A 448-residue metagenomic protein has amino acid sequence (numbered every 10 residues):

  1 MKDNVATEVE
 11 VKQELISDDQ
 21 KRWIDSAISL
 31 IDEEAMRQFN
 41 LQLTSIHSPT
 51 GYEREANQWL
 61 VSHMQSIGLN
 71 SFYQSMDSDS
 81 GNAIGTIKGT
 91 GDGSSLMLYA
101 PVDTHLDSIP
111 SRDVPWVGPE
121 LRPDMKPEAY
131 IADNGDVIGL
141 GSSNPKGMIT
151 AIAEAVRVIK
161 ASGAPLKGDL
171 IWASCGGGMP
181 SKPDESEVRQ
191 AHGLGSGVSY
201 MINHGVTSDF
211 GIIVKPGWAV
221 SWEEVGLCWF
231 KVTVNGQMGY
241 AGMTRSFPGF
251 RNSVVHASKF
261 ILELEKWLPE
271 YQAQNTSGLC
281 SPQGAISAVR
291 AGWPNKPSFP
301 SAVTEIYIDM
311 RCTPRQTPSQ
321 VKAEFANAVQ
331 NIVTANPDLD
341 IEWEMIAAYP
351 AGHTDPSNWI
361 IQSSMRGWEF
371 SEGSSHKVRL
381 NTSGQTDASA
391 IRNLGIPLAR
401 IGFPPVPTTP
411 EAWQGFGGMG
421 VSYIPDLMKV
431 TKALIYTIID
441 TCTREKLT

Functional and structural regions predicted by a protein language model:
M1-S26, E34-R37, Y52, L106 (+1 more regions): Metal-dependent amide/peptide-bond hydrolase catalytic core, centered on the "pita-bread" metallohydrolase fold
F39-Q42, S48-M97, I131: A non-catalytic alpha/beta surface segment that caps or lines the substrate-entry region of metallo-dependent hydrolase
M76, M97, S142, A164 (+3 more regions): Short glycine/proline-enriched turns and hinge-like loops at secondary-structure junctions
I84, K167, I171, W229-T233 (+2 more regions): Beta-strand secondary-structure signal
G93-S174, S181, I424: Active-site metal-coordination/substrate-binding segment of hydrolases, especially metallo-dependent peptidases
S95-M97, V137, D209-I213, K231 (+1 more regions): Short glycine-aspartate micro-motif
G147, A151, K160-L264, G418-K429 (+1 more regions): Fold-level recognition of mixed alpha/beta catalytic cores in primary-metabolism enzymes, strongest
